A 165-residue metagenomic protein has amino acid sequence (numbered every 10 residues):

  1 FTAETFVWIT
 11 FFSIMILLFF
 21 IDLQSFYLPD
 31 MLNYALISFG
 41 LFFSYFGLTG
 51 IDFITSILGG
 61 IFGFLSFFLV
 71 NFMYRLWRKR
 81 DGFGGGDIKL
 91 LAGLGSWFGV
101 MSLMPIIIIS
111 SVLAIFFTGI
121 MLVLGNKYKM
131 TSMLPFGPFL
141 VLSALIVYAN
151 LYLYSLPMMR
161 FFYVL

Functional and structural regions predicted by a protein language model:
F1-V7: Transmembrane helix-loop-helix
V7-S13: Transmembrane alpha-helical segments of multi-pass small-molecule transport proteins
S13-L113, L156-L165: Functional transmembrane core segments of multi-pass inner-membrane proteins
S44, L91, I115-L122, A144 (+1 more regions): Hydrophobic transmembrane alpha-helices of multi-pass small-molecule transporters
G85-G86, I120-I146: Interfacial loop-to-transmembrane junctions
M101-S132: Conserved post-catalytic alpha-helical subdomain immediately downstream of the catalytic base and nucleotide-binding
A149-L156: A membrane-periplasm/extracellular boundary helix in multi-pass inner-membrane enzymes that assemble envelope glycans
